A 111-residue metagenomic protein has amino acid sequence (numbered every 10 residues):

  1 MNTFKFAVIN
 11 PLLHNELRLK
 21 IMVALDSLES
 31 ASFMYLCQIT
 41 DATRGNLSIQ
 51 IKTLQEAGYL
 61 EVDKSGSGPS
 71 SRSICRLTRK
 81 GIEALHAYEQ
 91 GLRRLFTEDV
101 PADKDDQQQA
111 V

Functional and structural regions predicted by a protein language model:
N2-F6, V23, I82-V111: Amphipathic alpha-helical dimerization/coiled-coil segments that flank or bridge DNA-binding/regulatory modules
F4-N46, S65-R76: N-terminal helix-turn-helix DNA-binding core of bacterial DNA-binding proteins
M34-L36, S48, I74-C75, Y88-L92 (+1 more regions): Surface-exposed beta-strand edges and their flanking turn/coil or helix-capping segments
I51-K52: Short, hydrophobic-biased segments on the C-terminal half of alpha helices that form "recognition helices"
G58: Glycine-centered, phosphate/nucleic-acid-interacting loop/turn motifs that mediate DNA/RNA or nucleotide
V62: Short beta-strand "wing" residues that participate in macromolecule-binding interfaces
L77-G81: Accessory beta->alpha helical hairpin/"wing" motif in late/C-terminal subdomains of nucleic-acid enzymes
